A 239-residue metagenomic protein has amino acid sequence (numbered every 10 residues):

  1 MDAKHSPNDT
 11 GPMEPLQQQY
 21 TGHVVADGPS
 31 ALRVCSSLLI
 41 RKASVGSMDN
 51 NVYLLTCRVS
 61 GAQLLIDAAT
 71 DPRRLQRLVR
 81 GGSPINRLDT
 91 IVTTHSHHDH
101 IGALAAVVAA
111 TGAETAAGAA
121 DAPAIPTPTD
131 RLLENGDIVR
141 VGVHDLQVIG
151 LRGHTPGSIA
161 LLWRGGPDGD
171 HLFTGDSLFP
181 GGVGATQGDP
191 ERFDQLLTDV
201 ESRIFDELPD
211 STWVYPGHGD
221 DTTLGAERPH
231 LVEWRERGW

Functional and structural regions predicted by a protein language model:
H5-A26, R33, G225-W239: Acidic, His/Gly-rich catalytic cores of divalent-metal-dependent hydrolytic chemistry
G22-P29, G136, S211: Glycine-centered loop/turn motifs
P29-N86, A160-G175: Conserved beta-strand hairpin/beta-sheet module of binuclear metal-dependent hydrolase folds, prominently
L39-R41, D145-I149: Conserved N-terminal boundary motif of the eukaryotic protein kinase catalytic domain
A43-V45, D130, G150-R152: Short Gly/Pro-enriched turn/cap motifs at secondary-structure boundaries
S60-Q63, T70-Q147, G165, G169-D170 (+2 more regions): Active-site HxH/HxHxD metal-binding segment of metal-dependent hydrolases
G61, D71, D145, T155-W239: Metallo-beta-lactamase
I66, D89-H97, E114-G118, L151-G153 (+3 more regions): Active-site neighborhood of phospho(di)ester-bond hydrolases with catalytic His/Asp-centered motifs
